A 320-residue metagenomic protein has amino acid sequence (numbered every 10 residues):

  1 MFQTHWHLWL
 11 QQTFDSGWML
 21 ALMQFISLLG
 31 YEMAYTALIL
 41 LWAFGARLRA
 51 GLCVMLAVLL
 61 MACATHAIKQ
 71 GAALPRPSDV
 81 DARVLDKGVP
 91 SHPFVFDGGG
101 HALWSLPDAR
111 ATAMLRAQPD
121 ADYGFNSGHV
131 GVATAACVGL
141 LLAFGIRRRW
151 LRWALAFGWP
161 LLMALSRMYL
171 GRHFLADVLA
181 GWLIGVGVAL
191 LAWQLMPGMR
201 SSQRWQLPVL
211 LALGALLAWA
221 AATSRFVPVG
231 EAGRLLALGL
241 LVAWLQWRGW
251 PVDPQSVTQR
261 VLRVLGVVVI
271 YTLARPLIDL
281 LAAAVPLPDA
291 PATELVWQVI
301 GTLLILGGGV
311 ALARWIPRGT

Functional and structural regions predicted by a protein language model:
M1-Y35, T65-A117, T258, L262-V269 (+1 more regions): N-terminal transmembrane-helix/juxtamembrane module of multi-pass inner/ER membrane proteins
S27, L52, L56, G128 (+4 more regions): Alpha-helical transmembrane segments of integral membrane proteins, emphasizing hydrophobic/aromatic residues
A37-A46, G131-I146, R314-R318: Transmembrane alpha-helical segments in integral membrane proteins
A43-A64: Interfacial segments of alpha-helical transmembrane regions
V58-A82, L162-M163, L175-L179, L183-G187: Membrane helix-loop-helix hairpins that form the core translocation module of multi-pass transporters
M61, T65, C137, A189-A192 (+6 more regions): Alpha-helical transmembrane segments of polytopic integral membrane proteins, especially the permease/helical cores
K87-Y271, L277-D279: Membrane-embedded catalytic cores of phosphoryl/pyrophosphoryl-handling enzymes
